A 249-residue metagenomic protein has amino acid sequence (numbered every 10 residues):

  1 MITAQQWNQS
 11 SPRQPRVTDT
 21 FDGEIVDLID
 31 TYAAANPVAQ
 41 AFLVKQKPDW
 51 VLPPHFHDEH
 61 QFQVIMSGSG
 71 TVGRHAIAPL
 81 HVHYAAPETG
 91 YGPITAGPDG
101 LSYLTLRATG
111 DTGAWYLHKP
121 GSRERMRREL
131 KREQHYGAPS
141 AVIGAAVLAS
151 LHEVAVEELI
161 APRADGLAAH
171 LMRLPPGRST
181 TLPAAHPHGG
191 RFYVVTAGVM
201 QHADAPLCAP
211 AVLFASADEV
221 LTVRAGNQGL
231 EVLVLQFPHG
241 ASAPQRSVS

Functional and structural regions predicted by a protein language model:
M1-N36, A114-A168, S249: A short, N-terminal "cap"/entry segment at the start of jelly-roll beta-barrel domains of the cupin/DSBH fold
Q9-S11, T20-H57, T71, A76-P79 (+5 more regions): Conserved short histidine dyad/triad with adjacent acidic residue
F42-V44, L104, H170-M172, Y193 (+1 more regions): Conserved hydrophobic/aromatic positions in well-ordered beta-strands
F62-S67, Y103, R191-G198, H202 (+2 more regions): Short, structured motif recognition centered on aromatic/hydrophobic residues
A76-I77, P87-Y116, P206-C208, A217-A243: Ligand-binding loop in jelly-roll beta-barrel domains
P98, D165, P187-H188, Q228: Short strand-connecting beta-turns/loops that link adjacent beta-strands
A184, P244-S247: Short conserved micro-motifs at the rims of enzyme active sites and ligand-binding pockets
